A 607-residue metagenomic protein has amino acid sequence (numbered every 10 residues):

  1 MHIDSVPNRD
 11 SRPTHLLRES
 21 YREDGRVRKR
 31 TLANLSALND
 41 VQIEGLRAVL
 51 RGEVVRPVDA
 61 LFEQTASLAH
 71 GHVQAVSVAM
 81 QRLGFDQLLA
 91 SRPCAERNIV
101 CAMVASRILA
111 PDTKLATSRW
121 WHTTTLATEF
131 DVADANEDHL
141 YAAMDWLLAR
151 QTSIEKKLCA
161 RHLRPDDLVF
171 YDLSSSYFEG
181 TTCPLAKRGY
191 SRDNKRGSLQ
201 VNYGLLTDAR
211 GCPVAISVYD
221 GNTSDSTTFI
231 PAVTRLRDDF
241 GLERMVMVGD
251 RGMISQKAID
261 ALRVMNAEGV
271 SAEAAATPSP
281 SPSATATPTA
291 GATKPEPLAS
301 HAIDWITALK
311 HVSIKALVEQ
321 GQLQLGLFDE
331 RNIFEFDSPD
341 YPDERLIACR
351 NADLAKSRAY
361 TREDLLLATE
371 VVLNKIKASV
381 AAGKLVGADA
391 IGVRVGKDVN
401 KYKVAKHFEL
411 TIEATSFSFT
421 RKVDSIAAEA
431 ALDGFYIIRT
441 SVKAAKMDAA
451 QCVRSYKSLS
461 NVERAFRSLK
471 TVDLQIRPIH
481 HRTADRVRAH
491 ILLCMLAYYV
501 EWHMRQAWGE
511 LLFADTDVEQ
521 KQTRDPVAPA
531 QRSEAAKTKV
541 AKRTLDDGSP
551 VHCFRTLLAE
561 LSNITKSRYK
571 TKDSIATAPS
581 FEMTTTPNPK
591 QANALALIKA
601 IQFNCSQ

Functional and structural regions predicted by a protein language model:
H2-E19, D24-R28, Q42, L83-Q607: Anion-binding and metal-coordination hotspots
S11-R12, S20-P93: DNA- and nucleic-acid-binding/regulatory domain cores of transcription factors and nucleic-acid enzymes
